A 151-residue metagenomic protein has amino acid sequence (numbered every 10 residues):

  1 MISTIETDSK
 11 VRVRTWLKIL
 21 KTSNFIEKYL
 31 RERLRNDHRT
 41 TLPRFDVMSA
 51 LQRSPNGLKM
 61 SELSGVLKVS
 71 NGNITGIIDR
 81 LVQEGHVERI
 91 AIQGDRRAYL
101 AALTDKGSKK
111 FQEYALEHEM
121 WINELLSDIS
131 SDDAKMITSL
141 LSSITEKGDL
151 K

Functional and structural regions predicted by a protein language model:
M1-D8, D132-K151: C-terminal regulatory/oligomerization modules of transcriptional regulators
M1-H38: N-terminal leader segment of winged-helix/HTH proteins
I2-S3, D79-T138: Charged, amphipathic alpha-helical coiled-coil/dimerization segments
T15, P43-R44, K106, D133: N-terminal positioning helix adjacent to the helix-turn-helix/winged-helix DNA-binding module
W16, L20, N24, K68 (+2 more regions): Short amphipathic alpha-helical segments with heptad-repeat character
L20, N24, S49-P55, A115 (+1 more regions): Short, locally clustered residues in the helix-turn-helix/winged-helix DNA-binding domain
K28-S70: N-terminal helix-turn-helix DNA-binding core of bacterial DNA-binding proteins
